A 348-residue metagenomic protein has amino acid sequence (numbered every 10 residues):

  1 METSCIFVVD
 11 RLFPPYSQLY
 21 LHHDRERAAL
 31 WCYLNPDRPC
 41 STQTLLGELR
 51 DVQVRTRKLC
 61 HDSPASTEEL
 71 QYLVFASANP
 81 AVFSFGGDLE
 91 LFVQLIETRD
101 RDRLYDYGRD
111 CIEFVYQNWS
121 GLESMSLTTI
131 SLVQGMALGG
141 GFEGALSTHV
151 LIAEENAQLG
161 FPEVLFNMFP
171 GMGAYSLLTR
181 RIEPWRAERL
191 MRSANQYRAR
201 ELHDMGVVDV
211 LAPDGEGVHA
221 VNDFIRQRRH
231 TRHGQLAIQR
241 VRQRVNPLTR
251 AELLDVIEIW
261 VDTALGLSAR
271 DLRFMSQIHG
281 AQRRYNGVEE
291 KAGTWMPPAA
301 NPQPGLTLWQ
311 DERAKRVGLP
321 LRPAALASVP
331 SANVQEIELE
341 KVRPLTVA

Functional and structural regions predicted by a protein language model:
M1-V74: Conserved CoA-thioester-binding segment of acyl-CoA-metabolizing enzymes
P14-P15, L21, E123-S126, I130-M136 (+3 more regions): Crotonase-fold acyl-CoA enzyme core
L49-D102, Y116-I130, N156-A157, A292: A structural preference for short, pocket-lining loop segments at secondary-structure junctions
F75, D88, G144-L146, L202: Hydrophobic/aromatic residues within transmembrane alpha-helices of multi-pass small-molecule transporters
R101-E113: Active-site-proximal gating segment of KS-fold condensing enzymes and close homologs
D110, V115-Q117, E143, V150 (+1 more regions): Phosphate/pyrophosphate-binding betaalpha-module
D209-L272: C-terminal long alpha-helix characteristic of the crotonase
D271-A348: C-terminal non-catalytic accessory extensions
